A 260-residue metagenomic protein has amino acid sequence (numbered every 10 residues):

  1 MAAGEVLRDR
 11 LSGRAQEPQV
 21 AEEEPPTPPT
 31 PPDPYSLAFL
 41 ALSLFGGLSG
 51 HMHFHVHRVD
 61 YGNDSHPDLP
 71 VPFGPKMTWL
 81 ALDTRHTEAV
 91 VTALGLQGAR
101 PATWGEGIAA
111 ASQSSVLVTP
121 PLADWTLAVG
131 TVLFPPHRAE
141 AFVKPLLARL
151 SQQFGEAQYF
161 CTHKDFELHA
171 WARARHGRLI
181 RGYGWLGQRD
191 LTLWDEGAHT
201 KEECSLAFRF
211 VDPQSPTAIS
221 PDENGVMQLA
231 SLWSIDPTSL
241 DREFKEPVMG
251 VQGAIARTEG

Functional and structural regions predicted by a protein language model:
A2-V6, Q16: Extreme N-terminal basic, low-complexity initiation segments that serve as generic localization/processing leaders
Q16-Q19, Y35: Low-complexity, intrinsically disordered or signal/transmembrane-proximal segments
T27-T30: Intrinsically disordered, low-complexity proline-rich regions
A41-G95, A256-G260: Short, extreme N-terminal segment that most often corresponds to the first beta-strand
A99-G182: Short, intrinsically disordered low-complexity segments
H176, I180-G260: Long, compositionally biased intrinsically disordered terminal regions
